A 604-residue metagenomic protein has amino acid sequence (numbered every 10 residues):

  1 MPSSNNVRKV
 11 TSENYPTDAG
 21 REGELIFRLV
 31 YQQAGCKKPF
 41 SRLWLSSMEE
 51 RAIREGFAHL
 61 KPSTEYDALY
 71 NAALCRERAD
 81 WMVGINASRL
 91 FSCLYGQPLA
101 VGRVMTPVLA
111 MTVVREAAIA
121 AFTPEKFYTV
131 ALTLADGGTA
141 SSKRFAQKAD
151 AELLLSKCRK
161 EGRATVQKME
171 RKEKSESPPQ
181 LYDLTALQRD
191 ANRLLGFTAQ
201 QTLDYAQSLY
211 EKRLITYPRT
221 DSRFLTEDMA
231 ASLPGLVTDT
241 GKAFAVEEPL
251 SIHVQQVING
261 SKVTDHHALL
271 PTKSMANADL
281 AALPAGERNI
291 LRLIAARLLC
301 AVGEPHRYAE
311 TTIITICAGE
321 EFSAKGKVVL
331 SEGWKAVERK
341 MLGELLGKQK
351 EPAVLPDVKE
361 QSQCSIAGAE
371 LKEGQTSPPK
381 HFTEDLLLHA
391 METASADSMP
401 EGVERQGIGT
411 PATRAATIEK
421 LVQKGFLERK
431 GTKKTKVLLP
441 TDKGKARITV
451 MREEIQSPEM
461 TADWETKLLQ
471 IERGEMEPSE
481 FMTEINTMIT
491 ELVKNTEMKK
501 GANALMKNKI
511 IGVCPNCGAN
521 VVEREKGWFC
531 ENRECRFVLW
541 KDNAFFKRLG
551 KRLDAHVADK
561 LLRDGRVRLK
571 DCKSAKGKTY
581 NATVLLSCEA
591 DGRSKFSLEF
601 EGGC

Functional and structural regions predicted by a protein language model:
M1-E392, E401-V437, D442-K443, V513-P515 (+2 more regions): Toprim catalytic domain recognition across nucleic-acid enzymes
L94, E491-C604: Functional cation/ligand-contacting sites centered on basic and imidazole/sulfhydryl donors
L233-A245, G444-L469: Short, amphipathic alpha-helical interaction segments positioned at domain boundaries
E247-H267, Q456-N495: Leucine-rich, amphipathic alpha-helical/linker segments
E419-V422, G444, T466, Q470 (+4 more regions): Amphipathic alpha-helical coiled-coil/heptad-repeat segments
K424-K434, L438-R452, L549, H556-K576: C-terminal structured "cap/appendage" subdomains that terminate the fold
